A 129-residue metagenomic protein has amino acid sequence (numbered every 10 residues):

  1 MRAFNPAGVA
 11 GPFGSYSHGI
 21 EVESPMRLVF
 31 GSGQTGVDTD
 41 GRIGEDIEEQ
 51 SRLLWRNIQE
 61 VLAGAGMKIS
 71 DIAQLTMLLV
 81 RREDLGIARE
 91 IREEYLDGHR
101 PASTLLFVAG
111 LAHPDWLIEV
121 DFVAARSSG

Functional and structural regions predicted by a protein language model:
M1-R56, E60-A73, L79-G129: N-terminal presequence-like segments and the immediate start of the first folded domain
